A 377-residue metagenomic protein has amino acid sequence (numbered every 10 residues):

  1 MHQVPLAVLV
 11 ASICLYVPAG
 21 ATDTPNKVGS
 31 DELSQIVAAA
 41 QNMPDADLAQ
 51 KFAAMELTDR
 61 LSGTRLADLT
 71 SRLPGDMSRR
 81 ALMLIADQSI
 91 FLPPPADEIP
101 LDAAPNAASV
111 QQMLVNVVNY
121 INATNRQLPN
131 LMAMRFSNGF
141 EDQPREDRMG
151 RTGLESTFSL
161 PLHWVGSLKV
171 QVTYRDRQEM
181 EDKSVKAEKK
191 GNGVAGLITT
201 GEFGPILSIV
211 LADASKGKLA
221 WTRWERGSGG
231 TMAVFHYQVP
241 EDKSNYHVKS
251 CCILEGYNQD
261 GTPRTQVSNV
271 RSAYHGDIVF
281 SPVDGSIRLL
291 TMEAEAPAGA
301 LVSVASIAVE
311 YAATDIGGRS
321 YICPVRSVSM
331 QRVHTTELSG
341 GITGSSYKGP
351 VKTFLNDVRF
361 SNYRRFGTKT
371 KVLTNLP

Functional and structural regions predicted by a protein language model:
M1-H2: N-terminal secretory signal peptides that target proteins for export/translocation
P5-Y16: Bacterial N-terminal signal peptides
L15, A21, G166-V170: N-terminal processing/targeting junctions
L15-Y16, L69, N375: Residues in and immediately flanking transmembrane alpha helices
G20-P100: General marker for long, soluble alpha-helical cores
G29, V279-S281: Helix N-cap / beta->alpha transition motif
F91-H275, P282-R288, E293-I307, A312-P377: Structured extracytoplasmic
